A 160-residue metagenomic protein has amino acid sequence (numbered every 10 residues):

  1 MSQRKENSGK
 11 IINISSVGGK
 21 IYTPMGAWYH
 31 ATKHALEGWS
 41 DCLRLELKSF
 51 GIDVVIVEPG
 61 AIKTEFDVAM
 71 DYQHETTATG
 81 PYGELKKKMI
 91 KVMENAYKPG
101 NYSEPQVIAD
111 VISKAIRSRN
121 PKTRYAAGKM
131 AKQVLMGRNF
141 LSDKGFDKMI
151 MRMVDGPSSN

Functional and structural regions predicted by a protein language model:
M1-N7: A short helix-coil junction within the Rossmann-fold of NAD(P)-dependent oxidoreductases
N13: Rossmann-fold scaffold of SDR-type NAD(P)-dependent oxidoreductases
S16: Residue(s) in the substrate-gating loop at a strand-loop-helix junction that position the organic substrate next
I21, C42-I52: Active-site-adjacent segment of SDR/Rossmann-fold oxidoreductases
I21-W28: Active-site loop immediately N-terminal to the catalytic Tyr-X3-Lys motif of short-chain dehydrogenase/reductase
T32-A35: Active-site helix of classical SDR
K48-P99: C-terminal beta-strand-loop-alpha-helix "lid" module of Rossmann-like NAD(P)-dependent dehydrogenases
V54, M93-F140: Core catalytic loop region at the nicotinamide-binding pocket of NAD(P)H-dependent oxidoreductases
